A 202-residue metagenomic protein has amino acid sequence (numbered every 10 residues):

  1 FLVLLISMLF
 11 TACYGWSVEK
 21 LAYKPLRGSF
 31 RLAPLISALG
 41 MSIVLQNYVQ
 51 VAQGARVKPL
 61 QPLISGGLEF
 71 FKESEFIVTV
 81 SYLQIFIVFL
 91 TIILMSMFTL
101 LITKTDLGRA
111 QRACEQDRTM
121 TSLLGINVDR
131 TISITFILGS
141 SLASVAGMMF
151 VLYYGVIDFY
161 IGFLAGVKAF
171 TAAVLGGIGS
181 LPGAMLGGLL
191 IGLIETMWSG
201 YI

Functional and structural regions predicted by a protein language model:
F1-L9, F136-S144, M149-I202: Transmembrane alpha-helical segments in multi-pass inner-membrane proteins
F1-M41, Y48, L186-I191, E195: Alpha-helical transmembrane segments within multi-pass membrane transporters and channels
V3, S7, L60-L63, V88-I92 (+2 more regions): Hydrophobic mid-bilayer segments of alpha-helices in multi-pass membrane transport proteins, especially secondary
M8-Y14, L39-V49, L90-T99, S140-A146 (+2 more regions): Hydrophobic core segments of alpha-helical transmembrane domains in multi-pass membrane transport and ion-translocation
F10-Y14, A33, I87, F163 (+1 more regions): Alpha-helical transmembrane segments of multi-pass membrane transport proteins
P25-L26, P34-K104, M197-I202: Transmembrane helix-bundle core of multi-pass membrane transporters and related energy-transducing complexes
F30, L39, Q46, I132-T135 (+1 more regions): Structural signature of transmembrane alpha-helices in multi-pass secondary transporters
I77-I157, L181-L186: Helix-loop-helix "hairpin" substructures at the membrane interface of multi-pass membrane proteins
